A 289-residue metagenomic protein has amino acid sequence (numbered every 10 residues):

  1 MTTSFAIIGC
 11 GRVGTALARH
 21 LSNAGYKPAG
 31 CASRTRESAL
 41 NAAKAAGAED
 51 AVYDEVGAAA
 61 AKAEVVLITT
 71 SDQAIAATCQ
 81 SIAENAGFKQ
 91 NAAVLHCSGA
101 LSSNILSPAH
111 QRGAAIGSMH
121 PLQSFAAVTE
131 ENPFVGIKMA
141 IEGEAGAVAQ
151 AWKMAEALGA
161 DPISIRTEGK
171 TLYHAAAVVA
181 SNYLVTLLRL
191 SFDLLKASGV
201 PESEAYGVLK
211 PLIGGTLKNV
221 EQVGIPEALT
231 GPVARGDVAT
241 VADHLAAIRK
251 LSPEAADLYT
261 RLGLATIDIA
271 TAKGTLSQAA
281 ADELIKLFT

Functional and structural regions predicted by a protein language model:
M1-K62: NAD(P)+-binding Rossmann beta1-loop-alpha1 motif at the extreme N-terminus of oxidoreductases
M1-S4, N91, G136: Phosphate-coordination loops involved in phosphoryl transfer and adenosine-cofactor binding
F5-I7, I68, I141: Hydrophobic Val/Ile/Leu positions in short beta-strands of Rossmann-like dinucleotide-binding domains
A24, N41-A45, G113, E130-Q222 (+1 more regions): Internal alpha-helical scaffold of NAD(P)-dependent oxidoreductase catalytic cores
G30-S33, V94-C97, I141-E142: Short, hydrophobic beta-strand segments that form beta-sheet elements in well-ordered domains
A51-E130: Rossmann-like NAD(P)(H) cofactor-binding subdomain of soluble oxidoreductases
K218-L276: Interdomain hinge/lid region at the active-site interface of Rossmann-like NAD(P)-dependent oxidoreductases
T275-T289: Short, basic/aromatic-enriched C-terminal tail that caps enzymatic domains
